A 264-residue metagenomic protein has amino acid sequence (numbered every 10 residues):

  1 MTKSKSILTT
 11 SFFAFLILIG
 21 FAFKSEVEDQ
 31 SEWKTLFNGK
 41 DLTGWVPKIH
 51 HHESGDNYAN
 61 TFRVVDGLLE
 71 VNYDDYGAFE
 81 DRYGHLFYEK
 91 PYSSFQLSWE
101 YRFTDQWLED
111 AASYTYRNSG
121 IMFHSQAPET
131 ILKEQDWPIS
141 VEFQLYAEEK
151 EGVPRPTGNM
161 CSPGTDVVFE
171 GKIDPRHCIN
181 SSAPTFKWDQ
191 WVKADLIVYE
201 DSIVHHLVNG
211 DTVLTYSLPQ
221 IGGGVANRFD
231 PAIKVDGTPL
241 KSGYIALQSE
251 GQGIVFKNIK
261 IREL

Functional and structural regions predicted by a protein language model:
M1-D29: Bacterial Sec-dependent N-terminal signal peptides
F23-L264: Carbohydrate-interacting regions of secretory-pathway proteins
